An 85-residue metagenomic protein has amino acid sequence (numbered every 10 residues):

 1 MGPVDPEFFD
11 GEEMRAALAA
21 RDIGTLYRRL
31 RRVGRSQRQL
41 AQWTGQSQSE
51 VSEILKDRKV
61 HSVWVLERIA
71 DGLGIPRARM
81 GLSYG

Functional and structural regions predicted by a protein language model:
M1-R35, E67, A78, L82: A short, Lys/Arg-rich alpha-helix, primarily the initiator
Q37, Q48, L66: Helix-turn-helix DNA-binding elements, focusing on the entry/boundary residues of the two helices that contact DNA
Q37-Q42, V51: Short alpha-helical "recognition helix" segments of helix-turn-helix
W43, G72: Residues within the alpha-helical elements of helix-turn-helix
G45-H61: Recognition helix of helix-turn-helix/homeodomain-like DNA-binding domains that insert into the DNA major groove
R58-D71: Short, basic-rich loop-to-helix N-cap that marks the start of a DNA-contacting helix
